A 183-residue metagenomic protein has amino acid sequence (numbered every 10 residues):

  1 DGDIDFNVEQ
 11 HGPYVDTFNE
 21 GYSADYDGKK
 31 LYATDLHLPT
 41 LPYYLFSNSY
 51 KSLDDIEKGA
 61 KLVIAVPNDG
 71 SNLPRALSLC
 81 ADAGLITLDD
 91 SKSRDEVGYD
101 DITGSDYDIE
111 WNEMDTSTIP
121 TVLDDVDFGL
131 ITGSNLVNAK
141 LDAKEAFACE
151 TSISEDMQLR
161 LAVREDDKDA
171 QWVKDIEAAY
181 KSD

Functional and structural regions predicted by a protein language model:
G2-F46: N-terminal segment of the mature folded domain
N7-N19, D115-T116, D124-V126, I131-L136: Beta->alpha turn/N-cap motifs
G28-I86: A conserved helix-loop-strand patch within extracytoplasmic ligand-binding domains of the periplasmic binding
G28-P39, D127-F128, D142-S154: Short beta-strand->loop
P42-D54, M157-W172: A bilobed periplasmic-binding-protein/Venus flytrap-type ligand-binding module shared by bacterial periplasmic
L62, D169-A179: Short amphipathic alpha-helical coupling segments at ligand-binding clamshell hinges and other catalytic/signaling
L73-L77, P120-L123, V173, E177: Extracytoplasmic/secreted envelope proteins and their assembly/folding machinery, especially bacterial periplasmic
R75-N112: Ligand-binding cleft/hinge of the Venus flytrap
